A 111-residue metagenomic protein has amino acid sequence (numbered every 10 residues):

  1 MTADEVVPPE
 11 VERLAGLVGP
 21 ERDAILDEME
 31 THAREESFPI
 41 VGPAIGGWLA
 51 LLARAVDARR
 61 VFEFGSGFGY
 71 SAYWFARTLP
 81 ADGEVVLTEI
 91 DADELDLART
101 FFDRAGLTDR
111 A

Functional and structural regions predicted by a protein language model:
M1-A111: A short alpha-helical cap/connector motif
